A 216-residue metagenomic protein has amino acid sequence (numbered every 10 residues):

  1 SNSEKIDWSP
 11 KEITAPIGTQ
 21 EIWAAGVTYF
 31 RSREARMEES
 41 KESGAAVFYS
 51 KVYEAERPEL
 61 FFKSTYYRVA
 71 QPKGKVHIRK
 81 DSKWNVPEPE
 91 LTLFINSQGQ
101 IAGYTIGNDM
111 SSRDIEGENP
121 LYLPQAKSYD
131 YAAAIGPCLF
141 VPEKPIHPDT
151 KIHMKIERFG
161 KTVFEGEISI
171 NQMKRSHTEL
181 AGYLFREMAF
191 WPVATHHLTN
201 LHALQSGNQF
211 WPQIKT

Functional and structural regions predicted by a protein language model:
N2-R158: Active-site microenvironments in enzyme catalytic cores
R113-T216: Catalytic-pocket segment enriched in acidic/His residues
